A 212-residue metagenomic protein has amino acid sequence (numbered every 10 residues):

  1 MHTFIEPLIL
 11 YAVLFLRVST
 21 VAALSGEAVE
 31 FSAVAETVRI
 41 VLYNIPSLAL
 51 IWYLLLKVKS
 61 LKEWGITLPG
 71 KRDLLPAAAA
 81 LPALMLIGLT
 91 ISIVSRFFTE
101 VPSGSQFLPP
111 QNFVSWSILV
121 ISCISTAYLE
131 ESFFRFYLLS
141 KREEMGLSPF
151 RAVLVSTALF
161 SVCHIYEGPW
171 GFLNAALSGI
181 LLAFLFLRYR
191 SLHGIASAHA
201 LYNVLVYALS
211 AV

Functional and structural regions predicted by a protein language model:
M1-V58: Alpha-helical transmembrane segments in multi-pass membrane proteins
V18, L48-I51, V58, I87 (+4 more regions): Alpha-helical transmembrane segments of polytopic integral membrane proteins, especially the permease/helical cores
S25-T37, K59-T126: Juxtamembrane helix-loop-helix connectors linking adjacent transmembrane helices in multi-pass membrane enzymes
Y43-S47, I118, S122, N174-L182: Hydrophobic core segments of transmembrane alpha-helices in multi-pass, intramembrane catalytic enzymes
L74-A79, W116-V120, F150-V155, F172-L173 (+1 more regions): Hydrophobic alpha-helical transmembrane segments
G88-I91, Q106-V162: Function-critical hydrophobic alpha-helical transmembrane segments in multi-pass membrane proteins
V162-W170: Membrane-interface helix caps and helix-loop-helix hairpins in membrane proteins
G171-V212: Functionally important transmembrane alpha-helices
